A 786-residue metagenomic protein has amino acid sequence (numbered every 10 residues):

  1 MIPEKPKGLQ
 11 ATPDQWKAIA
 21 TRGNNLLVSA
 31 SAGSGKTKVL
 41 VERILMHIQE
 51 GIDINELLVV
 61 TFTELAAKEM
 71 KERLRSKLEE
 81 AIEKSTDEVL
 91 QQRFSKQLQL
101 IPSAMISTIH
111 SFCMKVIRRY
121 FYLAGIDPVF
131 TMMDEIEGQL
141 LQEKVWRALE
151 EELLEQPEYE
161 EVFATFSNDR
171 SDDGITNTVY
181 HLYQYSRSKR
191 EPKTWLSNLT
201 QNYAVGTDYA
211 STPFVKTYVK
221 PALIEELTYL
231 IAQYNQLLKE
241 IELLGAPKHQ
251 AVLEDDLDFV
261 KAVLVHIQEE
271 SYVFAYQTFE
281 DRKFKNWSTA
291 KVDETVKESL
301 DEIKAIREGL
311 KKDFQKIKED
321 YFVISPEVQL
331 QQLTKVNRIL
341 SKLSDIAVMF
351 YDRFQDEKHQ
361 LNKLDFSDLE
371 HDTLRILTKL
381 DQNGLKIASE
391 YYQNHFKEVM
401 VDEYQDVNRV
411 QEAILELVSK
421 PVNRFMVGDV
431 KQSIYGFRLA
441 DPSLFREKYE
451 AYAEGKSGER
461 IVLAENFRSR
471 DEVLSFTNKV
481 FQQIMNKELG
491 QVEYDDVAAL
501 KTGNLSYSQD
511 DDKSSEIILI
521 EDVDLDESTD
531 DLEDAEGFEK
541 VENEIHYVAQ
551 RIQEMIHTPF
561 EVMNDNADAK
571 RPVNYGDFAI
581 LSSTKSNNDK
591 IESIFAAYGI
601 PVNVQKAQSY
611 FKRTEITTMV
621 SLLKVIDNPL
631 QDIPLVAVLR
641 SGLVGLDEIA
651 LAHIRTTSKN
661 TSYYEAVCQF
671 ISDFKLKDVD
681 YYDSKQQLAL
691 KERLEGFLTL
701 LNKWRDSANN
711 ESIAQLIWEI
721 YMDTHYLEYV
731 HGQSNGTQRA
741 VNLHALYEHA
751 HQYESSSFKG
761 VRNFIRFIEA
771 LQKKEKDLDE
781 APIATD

Functional and structural regions predicted by a protein language model:
M1-E72, I136, K144, E161 (+12 more regions): Conserved motor-region signature of P-loop NTPase helicases/translocases
M1-S34, K38-R43, I52, H266-N383 (+2 more regions): N-terminal accessory segments
G23-N25, F62-L65, L78-F274, L364 (+2 more regions): Conserved ATP-dependent motor core of P-loop NTPases, especially the RecA-like helicase ATPase domain
E56, N177-L364, G458, H546 (+6 more regions): Conserved ATP-driven helicase/translocase motor core recognized via long, highly charged RecA-like/P-loop NTPase domain
K71-E79, L374, T378: Conserved NTP-binding/hydrolysis module of P-loop NTPases
L98-M105, L123-E191, D301-V323, T334 (+3 more regions): ATP-hydrolysis module of ASCE/P-loop NTPase motor domains, specifically the Walker B Asp-Glu catalytic pair
I101-M114, F166-R190, L343-V348, L364-L377 (+4 more regions): Core structural elements
S107-C113, L343-K397, V410-Q411, H546-N566: Conserved helicase/translocase P-loop NTPase motor core
